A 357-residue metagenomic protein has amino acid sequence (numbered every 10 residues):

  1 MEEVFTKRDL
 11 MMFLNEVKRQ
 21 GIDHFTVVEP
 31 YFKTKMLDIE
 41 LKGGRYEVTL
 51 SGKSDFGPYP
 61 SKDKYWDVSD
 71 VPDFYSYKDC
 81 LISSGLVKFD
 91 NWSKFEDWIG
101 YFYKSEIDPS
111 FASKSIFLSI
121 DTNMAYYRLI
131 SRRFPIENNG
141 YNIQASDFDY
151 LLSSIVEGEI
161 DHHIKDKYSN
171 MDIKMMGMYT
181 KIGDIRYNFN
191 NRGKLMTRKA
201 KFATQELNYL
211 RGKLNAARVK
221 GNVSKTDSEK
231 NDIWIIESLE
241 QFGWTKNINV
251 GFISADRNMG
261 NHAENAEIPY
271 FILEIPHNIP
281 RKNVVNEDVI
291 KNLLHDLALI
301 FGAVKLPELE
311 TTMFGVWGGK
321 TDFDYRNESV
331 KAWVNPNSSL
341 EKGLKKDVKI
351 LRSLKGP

Functional and structural regions predicted by a protein language model:
M1-I120, M124-G251, N258-P357: Feature 3881 marks metal-assisted phosphotransfer/nuclease machinery and their flanking interaction elements
